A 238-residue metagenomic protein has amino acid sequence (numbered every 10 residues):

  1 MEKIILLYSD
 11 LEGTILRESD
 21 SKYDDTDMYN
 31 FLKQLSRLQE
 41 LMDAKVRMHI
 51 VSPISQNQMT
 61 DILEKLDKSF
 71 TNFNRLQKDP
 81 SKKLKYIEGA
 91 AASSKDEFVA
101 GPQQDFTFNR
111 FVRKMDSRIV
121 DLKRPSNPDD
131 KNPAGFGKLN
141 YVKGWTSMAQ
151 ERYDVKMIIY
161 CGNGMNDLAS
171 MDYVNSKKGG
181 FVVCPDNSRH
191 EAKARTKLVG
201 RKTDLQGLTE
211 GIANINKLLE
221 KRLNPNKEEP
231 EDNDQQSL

Functional and structural regions predicted by a protein language model:
M1-P53, N57: Active-site neighborhood of HAD-like aspartate-dependent phosphohydrolases
E2, L6, E64-L238: C-terminal cap/substrate-recognition subdomain and adjoining C-terminal extension of metal-dependent phosphatase-like
Y29-M42, T60-L63, V142, M171-D172 (+1 more regions): Short amphipathic alpha-helical segments and helix-helix/interface helices
N57-Q58, N163: Active-site environment of divalent metal-dependent phosphoester hydrolases
